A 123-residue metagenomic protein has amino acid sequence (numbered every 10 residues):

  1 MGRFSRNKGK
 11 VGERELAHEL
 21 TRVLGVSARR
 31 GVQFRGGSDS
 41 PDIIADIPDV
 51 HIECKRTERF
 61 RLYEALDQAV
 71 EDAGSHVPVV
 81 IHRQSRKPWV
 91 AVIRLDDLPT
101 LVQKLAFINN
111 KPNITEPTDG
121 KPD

Functional and structural regions predicted by a protein language model:
M1-D123: Catalytic phosphate/metal-binding cores of nucleic-acid and nucleotide-processing enzymes, i.e., regions that mediate
